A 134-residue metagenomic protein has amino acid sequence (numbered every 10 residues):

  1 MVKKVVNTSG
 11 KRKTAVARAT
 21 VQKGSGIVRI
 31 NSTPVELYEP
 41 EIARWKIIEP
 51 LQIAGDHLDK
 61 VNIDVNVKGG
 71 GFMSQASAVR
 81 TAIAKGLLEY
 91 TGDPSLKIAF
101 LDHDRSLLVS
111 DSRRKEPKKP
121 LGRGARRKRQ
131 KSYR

Functional and structural regions predicted by a protein language model:
V2-S9, A17-Q22, G26-K68, T81-R134: Structured, basic alpha/beta domains of bacterial-type, RNA-associated proteins
M73-R80: Beta-rich strand-turn-strand
